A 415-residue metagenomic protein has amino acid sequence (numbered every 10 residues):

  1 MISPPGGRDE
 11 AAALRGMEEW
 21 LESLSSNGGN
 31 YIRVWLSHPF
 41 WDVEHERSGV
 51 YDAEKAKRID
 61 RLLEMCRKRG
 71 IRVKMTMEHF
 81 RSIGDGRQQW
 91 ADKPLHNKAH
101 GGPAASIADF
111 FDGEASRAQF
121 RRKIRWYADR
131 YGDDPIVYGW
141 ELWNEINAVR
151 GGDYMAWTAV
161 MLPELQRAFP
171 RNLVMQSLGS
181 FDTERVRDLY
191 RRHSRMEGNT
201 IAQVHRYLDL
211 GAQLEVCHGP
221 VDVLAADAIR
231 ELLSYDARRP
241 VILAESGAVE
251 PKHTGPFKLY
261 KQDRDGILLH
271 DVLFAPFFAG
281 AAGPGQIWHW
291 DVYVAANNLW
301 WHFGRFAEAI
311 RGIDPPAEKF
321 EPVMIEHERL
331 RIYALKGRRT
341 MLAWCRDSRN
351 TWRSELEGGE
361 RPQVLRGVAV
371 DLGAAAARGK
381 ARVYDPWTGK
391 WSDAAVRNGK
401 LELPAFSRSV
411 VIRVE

Functional and structural regions predicted by a protein language model:
M1-H218, V223-D227: Active-site mouth of glycoside hydrolases
W41, S82, G179, Y207-G211 (+2 more regions): Short regulatory "switch" loops immediately downstream of catalytic or recognition motifs within protein catalytic
M65, I71, E164, P170-L173 (+1 more regions): Catalytic-core region of carbohydrate-active enzymes that cleave or remodel glycosidic bonds
G86-K98, L259-G266, W300-G304: Short, electropositive alpha-helical surface patch
K98, G102-P103, T254-L259, E355-R361: Intrinsically disordered, low-complexity Ser/Thr- and acidic-rich flexible linkers and loops, especially at boundaries
L178, H205-R206, E245, D385-W387: Residues at the C-termini of beta-strands that transition into short coil/loop
A237-I242, A248-P251, D265-D393, L403-E415: Aromatic- and carboxylate-lined catalytic core of secreted/periplasmic carbohydrate-active enzymes
G399-L401: Short strand-edge motifs at loop-to-beta-strand transitions and within beta-strands of extracellular beta-rich domains
